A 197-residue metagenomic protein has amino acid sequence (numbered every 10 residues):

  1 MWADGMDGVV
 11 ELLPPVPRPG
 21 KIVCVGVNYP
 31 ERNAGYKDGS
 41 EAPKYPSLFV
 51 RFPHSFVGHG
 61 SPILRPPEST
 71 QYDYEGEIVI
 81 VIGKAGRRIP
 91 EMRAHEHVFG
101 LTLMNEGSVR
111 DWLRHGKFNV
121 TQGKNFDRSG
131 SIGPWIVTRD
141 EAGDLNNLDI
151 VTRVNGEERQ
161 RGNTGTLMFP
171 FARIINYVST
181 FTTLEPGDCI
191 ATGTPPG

Functional and structural regions predicted by a protein language model:
M1-P46: N-terminal non-catalytic cap/leader segment that marks the start of a structured domain
W2-D4, P15, R32, R110-G197: Catalytic-pocket segment enriched in acidic/His residues
L12-P14, Y36-G39, I63-Y72, E77 (+3 more regions): A generic local secondary-structure boundary/capping motif
Y29, A85-R87, P195-G197: Short, charged beta-turn/beta-strand-edge "cap" motif at the junction between a beta-strand and an adjacent loop
S40-H59, Y74: Structural signature of FAD isoalloxazine-binding scaffolds in flavoprotein oxidoreductases
R51-P53, G76-I78, I82-K84, T102-G107 (+2 more regions): Short, structured patches in soluble enzyme cores that scaffold and shape functional sites
I82, I89-M104: RNA pseudouridine synthases
